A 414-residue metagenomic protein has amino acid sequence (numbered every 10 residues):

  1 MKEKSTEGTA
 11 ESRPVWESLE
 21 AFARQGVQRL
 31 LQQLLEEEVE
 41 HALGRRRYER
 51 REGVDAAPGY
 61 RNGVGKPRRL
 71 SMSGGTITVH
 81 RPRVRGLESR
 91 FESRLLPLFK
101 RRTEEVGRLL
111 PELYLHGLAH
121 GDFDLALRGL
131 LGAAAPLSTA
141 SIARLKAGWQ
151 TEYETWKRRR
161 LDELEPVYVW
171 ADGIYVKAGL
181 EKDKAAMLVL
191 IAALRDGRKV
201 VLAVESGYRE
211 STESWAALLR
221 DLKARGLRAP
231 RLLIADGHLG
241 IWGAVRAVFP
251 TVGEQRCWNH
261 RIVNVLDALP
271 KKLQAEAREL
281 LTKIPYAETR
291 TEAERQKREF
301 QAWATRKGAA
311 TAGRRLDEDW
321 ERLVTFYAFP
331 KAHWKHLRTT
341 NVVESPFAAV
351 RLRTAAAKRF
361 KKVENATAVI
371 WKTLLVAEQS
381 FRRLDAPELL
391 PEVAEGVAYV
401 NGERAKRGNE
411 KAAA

Functional and structural regions predicted by a protein language model:
M1-S12, E37-E40, R45, R102 (+2 more regions): Acidic/histidine-rich catalytic cores and adjacent linkers of DNA breakage/strand-transfer/modification proteins
K2-L96, K177: Short, conserved DNA-binding cores of transcription-related domains
L35, V39, G74, G86 (+14 more regions): Mobile genetic element proteins and their domesticated derivatives, centered on retroelements and DNA transposons
T76-E88, E92-K100, E105, L131-A235 (+4 more regions): RNase H-like nuclease fold core
E105-G117: Short, amphipathic alpha-helical "recognition" segments used to contact nucleic acids or chromatin
G121-A133: DNA-recognition alpha helix
P250-A268: Inter-helix linker motif
N264-E288: Conserved phosphate-handling catalytic cores of large alpha/beta enzymes
